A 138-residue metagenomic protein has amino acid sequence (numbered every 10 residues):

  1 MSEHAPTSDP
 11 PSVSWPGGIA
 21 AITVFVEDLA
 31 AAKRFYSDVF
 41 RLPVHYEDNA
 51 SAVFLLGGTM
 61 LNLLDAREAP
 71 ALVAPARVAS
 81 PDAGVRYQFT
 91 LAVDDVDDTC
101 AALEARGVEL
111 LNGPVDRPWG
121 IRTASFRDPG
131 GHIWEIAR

Functional and structural regions predicted by a protein language model:
S2-A20, L42-L91, D98-R127, R138: Vicinal oxygen chelate
T23: Polyanion-binding surface elements
D28-P43: Amphipathic alpha-helical segments
A32-Y36, L103, G131: Conserved active-site tyrosine of GNAT-family acetyltransferases
